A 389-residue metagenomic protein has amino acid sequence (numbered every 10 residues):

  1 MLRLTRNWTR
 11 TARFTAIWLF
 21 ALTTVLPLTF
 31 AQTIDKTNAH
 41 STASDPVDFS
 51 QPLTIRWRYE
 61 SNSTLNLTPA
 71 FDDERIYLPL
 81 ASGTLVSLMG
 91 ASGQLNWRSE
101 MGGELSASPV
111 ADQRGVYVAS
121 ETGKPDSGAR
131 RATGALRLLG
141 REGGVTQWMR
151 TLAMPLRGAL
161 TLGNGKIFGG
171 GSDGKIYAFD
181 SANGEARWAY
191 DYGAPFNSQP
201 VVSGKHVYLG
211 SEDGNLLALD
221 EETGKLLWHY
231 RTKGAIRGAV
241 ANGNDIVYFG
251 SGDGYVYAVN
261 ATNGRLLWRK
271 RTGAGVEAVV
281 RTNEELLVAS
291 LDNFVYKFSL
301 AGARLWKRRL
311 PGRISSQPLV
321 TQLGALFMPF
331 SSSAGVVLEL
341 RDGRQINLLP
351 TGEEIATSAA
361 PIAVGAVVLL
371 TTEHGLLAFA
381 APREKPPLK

Functional and structural regions predicted by a protein language model:
M1-R10: N-terminal secretory signal peptides that target proteins for export/translocation
T15-P27: Bacterial N-terminal signal peptides
Q32-S63, Q94-M101, A135-G140, V145-L152 (+6 more regions): Aromatic (tryptophan-biased) beta-strands that constitute blades/sheets of beta-rich domains
D35-N38, N62-T84, G103-L136, R150-Y177 (+5 more regions): Repeat-blade elements of multi-bladed beta-propeller folds
P52-W57, Q322-P350: Short, positively charged, low-complexity/disordered linker segments
M89, G140, D180, D220 (+4 more regions): Structural recognition of the beta-propeller blade-terminating site
